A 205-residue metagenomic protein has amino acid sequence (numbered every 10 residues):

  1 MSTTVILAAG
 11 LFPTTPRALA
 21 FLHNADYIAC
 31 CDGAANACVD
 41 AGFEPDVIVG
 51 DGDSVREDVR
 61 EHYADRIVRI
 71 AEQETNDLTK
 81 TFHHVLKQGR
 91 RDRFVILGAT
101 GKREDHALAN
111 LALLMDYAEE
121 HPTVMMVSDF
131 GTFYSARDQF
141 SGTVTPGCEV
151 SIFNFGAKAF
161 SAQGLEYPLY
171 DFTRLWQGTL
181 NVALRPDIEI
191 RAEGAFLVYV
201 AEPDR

Functional and structural regions predicted by a protein language model:
M1-H62: N-terminal beta-strand-loop-alpha-helix module at the start of alpha/beta ligand-binding or catalytic domains
M1-T3, D26, R90-R93, P122: Short coil/turn segments at beta-strand junctions that form active-site/ligand-binding loops
L7-G10, A99-T100, A201-E202: Structural motif
T15-P16, T75-T79, R103-L108: Short glycine/serine/threonine-rich phosphate/pyrophosphate-binding segments that cradle anionic phosphate groups
Y63-I70, T123-M125, S151: A glycine-rich helix N-cap at a beta->alpha junction
A64-G89: Short phosphate-binding loop-to-helix
V85, R93-D138: Anionic-ligand-binding alpha/beta catalytic cores of soluble enzymes and soluble regulatory domains that recognize
D129, A136-R205: Long, charged alpha-helical interface segments
